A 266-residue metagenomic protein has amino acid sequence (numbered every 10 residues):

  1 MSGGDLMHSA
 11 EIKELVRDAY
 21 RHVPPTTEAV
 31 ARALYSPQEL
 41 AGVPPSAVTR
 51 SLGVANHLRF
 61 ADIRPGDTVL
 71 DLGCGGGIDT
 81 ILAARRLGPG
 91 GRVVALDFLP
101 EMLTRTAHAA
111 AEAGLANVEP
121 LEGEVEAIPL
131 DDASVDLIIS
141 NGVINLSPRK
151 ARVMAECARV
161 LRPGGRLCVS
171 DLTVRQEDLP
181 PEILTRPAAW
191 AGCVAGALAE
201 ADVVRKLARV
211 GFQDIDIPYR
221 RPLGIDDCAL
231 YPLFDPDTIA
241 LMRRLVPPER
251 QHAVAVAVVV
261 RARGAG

Functional and structural regions predicted by a protein language model:
S2-L34: N-terminal auxiliary segments of SAM/dcSAM-dependent transferases
V30-T68, D79-L82, R86: Conserved alpha-helix/loop element of class I SAM-dependent methyltransferases that forms part of the SAM/SAH-binding
P65-A127: Class I SAM-dependent methyltransferase SAM/SAH-binding core
V69, I138-I139: Hydrophobic beta-strand segment of the Class I
A151-R166: A short glycine-rich, Lys/Arg-flanked "PGG" loop and its adjoining helix->strand segment in the class I
T173-V194: Short, glycine-/aromatic-enriched active-site segment of Class I SAM-dependent methyltransferases
G196-V210: Short alpha-helix
V210-G266: C-terminal lobe and adjacent flexible extensions of AdoMet/dcAdoMet transferase-like proteins
